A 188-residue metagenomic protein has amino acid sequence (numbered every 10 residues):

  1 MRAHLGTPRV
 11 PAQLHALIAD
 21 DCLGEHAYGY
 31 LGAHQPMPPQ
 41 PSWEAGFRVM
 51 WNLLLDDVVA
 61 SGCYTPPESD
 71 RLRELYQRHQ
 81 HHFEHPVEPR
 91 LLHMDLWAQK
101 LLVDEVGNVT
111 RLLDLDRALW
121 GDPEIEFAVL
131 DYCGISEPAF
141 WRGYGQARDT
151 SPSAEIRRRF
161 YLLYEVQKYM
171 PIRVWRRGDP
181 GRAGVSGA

Functional and structural regions predicted by a protein language model:
M1-Q77, H81-P89, W120: A cross-family kinase active-site recognition segment
M1-R2, N52-A60, Y164-P180: A glycine-centered beta->alpha junction motif in the catalytic cores of kinase/phosphotransferase enzymes
P36-M37, R117, D149, W175: Alpha-solenoid HEAT/Armadillo repeat architecture
F47, P89-L92, W97-I156, K168: Active-site Asp-x-Gly
G62-P67, A147-P152, G178-G181: Structural helix-adjacent loops and short alpha-helical linkers that scaffold large soluble proteins
R73-Y76, P138-W141, S186: Hydrophobic core segments within long, regular secondary-structure runs in both alpha- and beta-rich folds
R142, Q146, Y169-A188: ATP/Mg2+ or Mg2+-diphosphate-binding catalytic cores that bind nucleotide phosphates or diphosphates via glycine-rich
I156, F160-Y164: Start-of-helix signal in alpha-solenoid helical-repeat scaffolds, especially tetratricopeptide repeats
